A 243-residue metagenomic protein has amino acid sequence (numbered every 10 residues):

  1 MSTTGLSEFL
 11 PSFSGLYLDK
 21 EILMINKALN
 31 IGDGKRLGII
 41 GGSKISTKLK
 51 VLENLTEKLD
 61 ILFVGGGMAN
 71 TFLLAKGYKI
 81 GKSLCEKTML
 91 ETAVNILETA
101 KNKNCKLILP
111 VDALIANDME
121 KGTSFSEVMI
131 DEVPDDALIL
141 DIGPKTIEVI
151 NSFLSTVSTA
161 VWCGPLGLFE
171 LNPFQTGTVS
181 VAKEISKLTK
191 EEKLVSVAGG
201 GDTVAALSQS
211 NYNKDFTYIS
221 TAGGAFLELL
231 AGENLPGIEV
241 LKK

Functional and structural regions predicted by a protein language model:
M1-K243: Active-site loop-to-helix "anion-binding N-cap" substructures in soluble metabolic enzymes
